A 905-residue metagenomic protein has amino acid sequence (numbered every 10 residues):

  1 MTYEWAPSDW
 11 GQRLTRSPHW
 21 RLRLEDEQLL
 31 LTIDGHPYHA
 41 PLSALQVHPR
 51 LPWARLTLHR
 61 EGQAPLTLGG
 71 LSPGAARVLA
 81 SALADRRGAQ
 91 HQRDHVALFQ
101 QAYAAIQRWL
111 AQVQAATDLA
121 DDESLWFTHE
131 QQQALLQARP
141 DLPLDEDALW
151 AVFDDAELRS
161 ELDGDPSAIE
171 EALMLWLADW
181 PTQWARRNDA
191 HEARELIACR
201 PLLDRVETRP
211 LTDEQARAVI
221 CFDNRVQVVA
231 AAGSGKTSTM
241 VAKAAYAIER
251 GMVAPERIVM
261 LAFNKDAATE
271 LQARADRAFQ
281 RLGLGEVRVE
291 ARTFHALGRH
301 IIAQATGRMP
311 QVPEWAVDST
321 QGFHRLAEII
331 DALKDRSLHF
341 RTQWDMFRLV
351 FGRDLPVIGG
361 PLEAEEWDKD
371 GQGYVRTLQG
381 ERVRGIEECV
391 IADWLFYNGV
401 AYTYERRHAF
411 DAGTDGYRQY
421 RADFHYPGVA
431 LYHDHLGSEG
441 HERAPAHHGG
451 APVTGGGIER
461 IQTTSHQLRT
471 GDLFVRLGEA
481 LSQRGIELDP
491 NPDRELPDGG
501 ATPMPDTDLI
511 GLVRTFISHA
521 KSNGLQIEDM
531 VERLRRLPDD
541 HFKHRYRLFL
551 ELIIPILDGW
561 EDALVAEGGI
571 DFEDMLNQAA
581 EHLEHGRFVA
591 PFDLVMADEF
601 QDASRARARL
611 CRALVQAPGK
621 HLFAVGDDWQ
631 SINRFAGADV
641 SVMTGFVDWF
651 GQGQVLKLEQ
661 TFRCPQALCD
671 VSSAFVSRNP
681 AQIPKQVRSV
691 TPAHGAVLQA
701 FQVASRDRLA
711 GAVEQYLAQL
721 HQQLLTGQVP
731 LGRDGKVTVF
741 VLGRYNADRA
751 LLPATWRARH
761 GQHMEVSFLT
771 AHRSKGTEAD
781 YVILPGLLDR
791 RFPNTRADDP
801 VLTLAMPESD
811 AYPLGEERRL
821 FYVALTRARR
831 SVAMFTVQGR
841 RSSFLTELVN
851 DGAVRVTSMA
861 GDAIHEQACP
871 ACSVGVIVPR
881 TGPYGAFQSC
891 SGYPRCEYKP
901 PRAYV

Functional and structural regions predicted by a protein language model:
P41-R55, H59-A198, T502-L512: N-terminal accessory nucleic-acid engagement/regulatory domains that precede and modulate ATP-driven motor cores
A104, R108-A111, T117-E130, A134 (+4 more regions): Conserved P-loop NTPase-based nucleic-acid remodeling module centered on helicase motor cores
E130, Q137-E146, F153-S167, L173-A232 (+14 more regions): Conserved helicase NTPase motor core
T237-M240, G359-G360, E366, Q372-Y374 (+2 more regions): Helicase P-loop NTPase motor core
Y246, A451, R605-V697: Conserved RecA-like helicase ATPase core segment that couples NTP binding/hydrolysis to strand translocation
R421-H448, K543, A566, Q616 (+1 more regions): Short beta-strand-loop-alpha-helix junction that forms the active-site gateway of nucleic-acid-processing nucleases
S767-P800: A short beta-strand element within the Helicase C-terminal
L788-D862: C-terminal accessory regions
